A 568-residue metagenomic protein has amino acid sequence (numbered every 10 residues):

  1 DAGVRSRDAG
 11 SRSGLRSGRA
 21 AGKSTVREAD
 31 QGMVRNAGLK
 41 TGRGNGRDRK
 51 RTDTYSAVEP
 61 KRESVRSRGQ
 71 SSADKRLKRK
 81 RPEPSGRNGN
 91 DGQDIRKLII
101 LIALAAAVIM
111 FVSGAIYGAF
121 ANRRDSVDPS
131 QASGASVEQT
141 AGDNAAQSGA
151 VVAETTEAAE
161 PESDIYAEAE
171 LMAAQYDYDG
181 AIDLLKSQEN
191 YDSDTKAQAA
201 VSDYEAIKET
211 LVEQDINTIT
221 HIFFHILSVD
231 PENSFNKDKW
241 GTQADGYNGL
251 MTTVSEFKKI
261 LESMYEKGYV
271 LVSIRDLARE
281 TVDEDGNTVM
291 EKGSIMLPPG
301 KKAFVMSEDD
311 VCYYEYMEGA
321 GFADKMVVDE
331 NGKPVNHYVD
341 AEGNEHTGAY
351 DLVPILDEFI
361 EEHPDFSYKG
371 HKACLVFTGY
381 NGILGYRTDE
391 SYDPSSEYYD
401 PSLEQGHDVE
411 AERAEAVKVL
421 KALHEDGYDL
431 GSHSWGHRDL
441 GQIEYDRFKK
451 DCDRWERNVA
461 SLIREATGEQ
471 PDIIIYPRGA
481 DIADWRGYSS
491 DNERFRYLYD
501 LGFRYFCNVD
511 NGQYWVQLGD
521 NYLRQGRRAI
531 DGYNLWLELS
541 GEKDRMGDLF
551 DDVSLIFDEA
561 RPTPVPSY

Functional and structural regions predicted by a protein language model:
D1-D91: N-terminal targeting leaders characterized by basic, low-complexity, disordered sequences that direct proteins
N90-A105: N-terminal Sec-pathway targeting helices
I102-G114: Hydrophobic membrane-insertion alpha-helices, especially the h-region of bacterial N-terminal signal peptides
G114-N122: Juxtamembrane cytosolic interface motif at the C-terminal end of transmembrane helices
A121-T210: N-terminal, intrinsically disordered, polar/charged segments of Gram-positive cell-envelope systems that serve as
E162, D179-I274, M290-M306, Y314-E318 (+2 more regions): C-terminal active-site subregion of NodB/CE4 polysaccharide deacetylases
N217, I222-S234, G286-M290, L297-F304 (+2 more regions): Metal-dependent polysaccharide deacetylase catalytic core of the NodB/CE4 family, i.e., the active-site-bearing domain
L271-N287: Membrane/wall-proximal cationic-aromatic binding patches
